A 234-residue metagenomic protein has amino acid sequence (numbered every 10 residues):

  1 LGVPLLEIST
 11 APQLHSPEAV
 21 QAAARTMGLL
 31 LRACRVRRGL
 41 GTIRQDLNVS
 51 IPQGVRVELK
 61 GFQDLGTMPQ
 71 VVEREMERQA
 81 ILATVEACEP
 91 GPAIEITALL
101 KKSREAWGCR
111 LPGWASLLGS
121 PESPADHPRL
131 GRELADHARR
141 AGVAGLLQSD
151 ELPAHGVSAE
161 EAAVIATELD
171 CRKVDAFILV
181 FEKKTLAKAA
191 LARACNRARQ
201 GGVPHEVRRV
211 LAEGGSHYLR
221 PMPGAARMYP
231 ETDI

Functional and structural regions predicted by a protein language model:
L1-I234: Basic, nucleic-acid-interacting segments
